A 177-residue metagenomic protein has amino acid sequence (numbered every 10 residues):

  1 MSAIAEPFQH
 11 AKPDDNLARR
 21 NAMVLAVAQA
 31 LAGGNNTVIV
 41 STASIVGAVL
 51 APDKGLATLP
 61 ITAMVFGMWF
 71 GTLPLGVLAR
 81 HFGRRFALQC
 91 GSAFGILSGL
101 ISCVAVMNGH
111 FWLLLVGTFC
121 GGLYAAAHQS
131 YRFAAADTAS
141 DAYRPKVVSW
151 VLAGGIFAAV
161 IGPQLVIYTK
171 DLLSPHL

Functional and structural regions predicted by a protein language model:
K12-W69: Helix-loop boundary and gating motifs at the non-cytosolic
R19-R20, V104-V116: Helix-loop junctions at membrane interfaces in 12-TM secondary transporters
A30, F111-A126: Hydrophobic core of transmembrane alpha-helices in multi-pass small-molecule transporters, especially MFS/SLC-type
V40, T72, Q129, F133 (+1 more regions): Glycine/proline-centered helix-kink
A43, A125-S140: Intracellular juxtamembrane helix-capping segments at the cytosolic ends of symmetry-related transmembrane helices
G71-R84: Helix-to-loop junctions at the C-terminal end of transmembrane segments in multipass secondary transporters
A93-N108: C-terminal ends and interior cores of transmembrane alpha-helices in multi-pass membrane transporters/permeases
N108-L113, D141-Y143, W150-L177: Helix-loop-helix hairpin linking two adjacent transmembrane segments in secondary transporters
